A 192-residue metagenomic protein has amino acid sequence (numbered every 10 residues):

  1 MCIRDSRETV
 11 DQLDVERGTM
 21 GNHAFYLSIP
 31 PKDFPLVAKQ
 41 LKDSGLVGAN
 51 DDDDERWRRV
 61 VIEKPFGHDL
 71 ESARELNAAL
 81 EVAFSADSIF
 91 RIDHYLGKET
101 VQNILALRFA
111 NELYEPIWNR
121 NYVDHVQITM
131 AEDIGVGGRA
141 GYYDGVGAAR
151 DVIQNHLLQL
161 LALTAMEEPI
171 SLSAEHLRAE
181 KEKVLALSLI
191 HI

Functional and structural regions predicted by a protein language model:
R4-I62, F66-L189: Secretory/organelle targeting and membrane-embedding segments
I192: Short alpha-helical "recognition helix" segments of helix-turn-helix
